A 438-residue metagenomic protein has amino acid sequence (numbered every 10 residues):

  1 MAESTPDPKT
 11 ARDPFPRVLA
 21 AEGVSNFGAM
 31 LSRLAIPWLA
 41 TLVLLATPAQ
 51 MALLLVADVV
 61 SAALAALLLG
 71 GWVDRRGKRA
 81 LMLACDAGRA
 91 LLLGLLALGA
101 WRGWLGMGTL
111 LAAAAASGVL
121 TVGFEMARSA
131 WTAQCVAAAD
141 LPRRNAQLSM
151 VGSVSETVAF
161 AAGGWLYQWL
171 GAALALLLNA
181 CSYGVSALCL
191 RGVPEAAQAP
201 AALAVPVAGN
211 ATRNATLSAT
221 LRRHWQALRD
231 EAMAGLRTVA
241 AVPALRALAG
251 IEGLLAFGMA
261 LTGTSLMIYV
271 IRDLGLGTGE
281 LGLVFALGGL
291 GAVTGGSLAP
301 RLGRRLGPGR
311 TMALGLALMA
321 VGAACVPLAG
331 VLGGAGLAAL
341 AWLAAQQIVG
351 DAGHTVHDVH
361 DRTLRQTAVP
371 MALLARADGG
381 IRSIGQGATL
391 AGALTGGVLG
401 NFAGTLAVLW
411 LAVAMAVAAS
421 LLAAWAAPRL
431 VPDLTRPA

Functional and structural regions predicted by a protein language model:
M1-A438: Alpha-helical transmembrane-bundle signature of multi-pass membrane transport and export proteins
